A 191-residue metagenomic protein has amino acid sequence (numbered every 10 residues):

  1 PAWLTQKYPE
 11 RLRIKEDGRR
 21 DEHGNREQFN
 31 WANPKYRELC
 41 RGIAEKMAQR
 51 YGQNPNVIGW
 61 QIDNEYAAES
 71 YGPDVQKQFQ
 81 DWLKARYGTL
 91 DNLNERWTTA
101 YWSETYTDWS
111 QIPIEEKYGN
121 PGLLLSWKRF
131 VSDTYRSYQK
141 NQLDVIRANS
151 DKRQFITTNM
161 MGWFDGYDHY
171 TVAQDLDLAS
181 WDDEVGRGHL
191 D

Functional and structural regions predicted by a protein language model:
W3: Catalytic-site neighborhoods of secreted/periplasmic enzymes that process anionic sulfate/phosphate groups
Q6-L178, D182-R187: Polysaccharide-binding and catalytic clefts of secreted carbohydrate-active enzymes
L190: Active-site-adjacent beta->alpha loops and helix N-cap segments on the catalytic face of soluble alpha/beta enzymes
